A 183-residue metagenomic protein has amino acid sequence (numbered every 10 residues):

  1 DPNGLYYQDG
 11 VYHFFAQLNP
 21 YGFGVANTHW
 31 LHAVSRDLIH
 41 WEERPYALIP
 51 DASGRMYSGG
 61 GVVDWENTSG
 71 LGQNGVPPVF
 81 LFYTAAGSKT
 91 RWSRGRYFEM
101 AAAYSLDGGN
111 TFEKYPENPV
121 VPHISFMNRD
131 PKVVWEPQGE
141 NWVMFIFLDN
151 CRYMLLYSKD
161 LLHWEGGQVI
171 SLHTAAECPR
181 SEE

Functional and structural regions predicted by a protein language model:
D1-P131, W135-C178, E182: Beta-rich carbohydrate-recognition and catalytic domains
